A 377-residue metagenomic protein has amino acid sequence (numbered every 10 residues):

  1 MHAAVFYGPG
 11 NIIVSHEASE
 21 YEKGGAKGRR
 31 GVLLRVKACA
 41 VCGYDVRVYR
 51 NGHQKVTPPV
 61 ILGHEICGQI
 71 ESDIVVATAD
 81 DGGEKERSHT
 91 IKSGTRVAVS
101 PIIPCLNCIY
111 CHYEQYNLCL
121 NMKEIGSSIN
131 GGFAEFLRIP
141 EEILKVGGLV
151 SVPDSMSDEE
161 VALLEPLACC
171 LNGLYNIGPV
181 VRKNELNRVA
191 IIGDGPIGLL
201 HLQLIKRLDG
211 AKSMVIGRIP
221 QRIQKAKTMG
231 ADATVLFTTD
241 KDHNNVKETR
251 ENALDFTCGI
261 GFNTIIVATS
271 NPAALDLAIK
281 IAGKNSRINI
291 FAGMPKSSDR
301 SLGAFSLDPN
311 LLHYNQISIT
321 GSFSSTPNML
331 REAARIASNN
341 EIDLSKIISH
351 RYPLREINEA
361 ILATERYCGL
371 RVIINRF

Functional and structural regions predicted by a protein language model:
E22-C39, H53-I109, V150-P153: Glycine-rich beta-strand-centered segment in the early N-terminal region that forms part of a ligand/cofactor-binding
K85, C105-I192: NAD(P)H dinucleotide-binding glycine-rich loop of Rossmann-like/cofactor-binding domains, especially the beta1-alpha1
R96, R188, S286-R287, S318: Short glycine-centered segments of the SAM/dcSAM-binding site in methyltransferase folds
R188-D194, K206-L277: Adenosine-nucleotide cofactor-binding segment
G198-L199: N-terminal Rossmann-fold NAD(P) dinucleotide-binding loop
K247-E251, G259, S298-S349, E359: C-terminal substrate-binding/catalytic core of Rossmann-like NAD(P)-dependent dehydrogenases/reductases
D276-K280, K284, T326-F377: C-terminal hydrophobic helical "lid"/dimerization subdomain of Rossmann-like NAD(P)H-dependent oxidoreductases
A282-R300: ADP-ribose/adenylate-binding Rossmann-like module
